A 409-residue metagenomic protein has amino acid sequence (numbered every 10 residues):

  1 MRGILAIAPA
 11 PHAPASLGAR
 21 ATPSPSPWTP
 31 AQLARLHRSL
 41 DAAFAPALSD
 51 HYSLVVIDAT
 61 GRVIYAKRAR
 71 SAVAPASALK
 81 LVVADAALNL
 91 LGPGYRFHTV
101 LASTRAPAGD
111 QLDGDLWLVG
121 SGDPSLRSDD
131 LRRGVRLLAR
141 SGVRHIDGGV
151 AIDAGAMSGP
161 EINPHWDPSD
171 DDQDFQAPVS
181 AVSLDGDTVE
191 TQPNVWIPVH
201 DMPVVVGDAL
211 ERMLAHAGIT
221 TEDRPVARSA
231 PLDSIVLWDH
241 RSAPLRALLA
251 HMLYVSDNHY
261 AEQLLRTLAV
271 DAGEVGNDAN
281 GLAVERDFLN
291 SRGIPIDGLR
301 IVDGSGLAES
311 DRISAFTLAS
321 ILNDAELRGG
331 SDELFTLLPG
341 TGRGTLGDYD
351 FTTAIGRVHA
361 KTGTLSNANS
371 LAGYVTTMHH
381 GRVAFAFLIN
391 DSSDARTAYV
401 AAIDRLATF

Functional and structural regions predicted by a protein language model:
I7-A72, V135-G142: Beta-lactamase-like hydrolase cores
S49-H51, R68-R70, A76-L79, G94-R96 (+9 more regions): Extracytoplasmic
H51-S53, G109-S180, D187, G218-I219 (+2 more regions): Mid-domain, small-residue-enriched loop/turn segments at the edges of structured enzyme/sensor domains
A59-G109, D113, R132: Post-signal peptide N-terminal segment of secreted/secretory-pathway proteins
G61, P75-P93, V150, V182 (+3 more regions): Active-site SXXK
I64-A66, A269-F409: Small-residue-rich helix-loop
N89-T104, G218, E222-A227, S331-F335: Short, well-structured active-site flanking segments
T188-E333: A small/polar active-site loop signature that marks catalytic segments
